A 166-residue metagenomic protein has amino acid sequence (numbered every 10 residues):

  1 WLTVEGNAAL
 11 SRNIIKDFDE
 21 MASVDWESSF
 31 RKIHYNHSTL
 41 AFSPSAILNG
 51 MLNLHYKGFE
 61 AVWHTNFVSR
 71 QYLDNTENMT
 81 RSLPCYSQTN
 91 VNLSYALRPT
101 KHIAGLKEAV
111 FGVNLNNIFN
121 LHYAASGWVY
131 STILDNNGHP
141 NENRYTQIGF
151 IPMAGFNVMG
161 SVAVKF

Functional and structural regions predicted by a protein language model:
W1-N75: Gram-negative outer-membrane beta-barrel transporters
L2-T3, N7-A8, Q88-L97: Transmembrane beta-barrel strand/turn architecture of Gram-negative outer membrane proteins
S23-E27, T80-L83, Y130-D135: Short, low-complexity, polar/charged sequence segments that are solvent-exposed and flexible
I33-S38, N75-S82, Y145-F150: Extracellular loop and loop/strand-boundary signature of outer-membrane beta-barrel proteins
F42, N53, L83, K101-I103 (+1 more regions): Generic marker of residues within folded, mature protein domains
P44-L48, C85-T89, K107, A154-V158: Residues that define the transmembrane beta-barrel architecture of outer-membrane proteins
N49-G50, A61, V91-L93, G160-V162: Membrane-embedded beta-strands of outer-membrane beta-barrel proteins, especially the hydrophobic/small aromatic
S69-L73, Y95-F166: C-terminal beta-signal and adjacent terminal beta-strands/loops of Gram-negative outer-membrane beta-barrel proteins
